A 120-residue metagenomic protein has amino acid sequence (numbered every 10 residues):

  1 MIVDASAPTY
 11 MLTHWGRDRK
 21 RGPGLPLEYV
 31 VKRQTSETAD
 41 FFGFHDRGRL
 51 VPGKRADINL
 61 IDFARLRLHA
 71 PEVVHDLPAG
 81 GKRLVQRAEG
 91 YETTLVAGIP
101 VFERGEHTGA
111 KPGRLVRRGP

Functional and structural regions predicted by a protein language model:
M1-R67: His/Asp/Glu-enriched, well-ordered alpha-helical/loop segment that forms or immediately abuts the divalent-metal
T13, L95, V116: Residues in well-ordered beta-strands of folded domains
R17, R83-R87, R118-P120: Glycine-rich loops and low-complexity Gly/Arg-rich segments that provide flexible linkers or classic glycine-based
G43-H45, V51, V85-Q86, E103 (+1 more regions): Generic, ordered loop/turn and secondary-structure boundary motif
G48-R49, A56, P71, L77 (+1 more regions): Residue-level signal for alpha-helical context at structural boundaries
L60-E106, A110-K111: C-terminal cap of metal-dependent C-N hydrolases
G109-P120: Short, surface-exposed, low-complexity cationic segments
